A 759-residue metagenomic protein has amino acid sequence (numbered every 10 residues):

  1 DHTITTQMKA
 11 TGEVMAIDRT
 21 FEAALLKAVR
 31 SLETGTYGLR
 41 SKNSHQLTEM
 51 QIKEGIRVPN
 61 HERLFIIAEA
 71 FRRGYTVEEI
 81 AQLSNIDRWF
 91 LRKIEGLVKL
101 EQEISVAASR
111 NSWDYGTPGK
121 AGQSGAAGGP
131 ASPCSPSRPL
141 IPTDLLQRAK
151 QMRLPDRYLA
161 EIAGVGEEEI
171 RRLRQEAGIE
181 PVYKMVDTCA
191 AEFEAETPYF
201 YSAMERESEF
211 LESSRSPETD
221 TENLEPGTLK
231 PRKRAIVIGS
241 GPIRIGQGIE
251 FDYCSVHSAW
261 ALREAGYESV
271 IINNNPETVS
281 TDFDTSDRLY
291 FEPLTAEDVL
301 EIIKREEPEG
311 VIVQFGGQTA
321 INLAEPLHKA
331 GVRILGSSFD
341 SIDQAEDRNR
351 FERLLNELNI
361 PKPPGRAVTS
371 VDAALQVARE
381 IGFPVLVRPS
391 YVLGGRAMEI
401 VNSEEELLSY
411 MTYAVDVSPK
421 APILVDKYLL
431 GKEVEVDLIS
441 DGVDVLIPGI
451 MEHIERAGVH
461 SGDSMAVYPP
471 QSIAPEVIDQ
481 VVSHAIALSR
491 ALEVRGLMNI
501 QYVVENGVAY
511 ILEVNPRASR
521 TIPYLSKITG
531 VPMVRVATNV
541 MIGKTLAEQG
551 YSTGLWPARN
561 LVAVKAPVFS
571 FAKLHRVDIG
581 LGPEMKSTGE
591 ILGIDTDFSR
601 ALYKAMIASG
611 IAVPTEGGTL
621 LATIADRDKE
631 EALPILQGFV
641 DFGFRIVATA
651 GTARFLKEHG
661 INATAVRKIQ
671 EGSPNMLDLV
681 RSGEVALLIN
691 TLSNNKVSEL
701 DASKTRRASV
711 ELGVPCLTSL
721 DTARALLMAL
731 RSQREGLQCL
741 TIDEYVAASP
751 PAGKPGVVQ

Functional and structural regions predicted by a protein language model:
D1-E103, I141-L145, A149-R153, A177 (+15 more regions): ATP-dependent carboxylate activation and anion-phosphoryl transfer catalytic cores that bind Mg-ATP to form
L83-R92, E161-R172: Short, basic interhelical loop/turn and adjoining N-cap of the next helix at nucleic-acid- or acidic-partner-contacting
V106-T143, S208-T228, K754-G756: Intrinsic disorder/low-complexity segments
M152, Y158-I162: Extended, domain-scale alpha-helical bundle/helix-rich regions
R172-Q175, K184-I360, T369-Q376, I594-A752: ATP-binding N-terminal substructure of ATP-dependent carboxylate-amine bond-forming enzymes
Q376-V385: Acidic/histidine-enriched active-site and ligand-binding environments that engage anionic O-linkages
